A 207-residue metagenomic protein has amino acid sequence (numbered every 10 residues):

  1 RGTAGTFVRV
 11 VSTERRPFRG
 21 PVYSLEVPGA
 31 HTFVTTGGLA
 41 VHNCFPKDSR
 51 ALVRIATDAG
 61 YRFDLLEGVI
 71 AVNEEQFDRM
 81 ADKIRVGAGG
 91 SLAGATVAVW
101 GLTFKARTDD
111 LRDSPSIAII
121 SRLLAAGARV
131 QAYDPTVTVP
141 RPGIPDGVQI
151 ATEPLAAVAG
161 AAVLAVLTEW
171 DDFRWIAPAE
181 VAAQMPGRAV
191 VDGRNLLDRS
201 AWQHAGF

Functional and structural regions predicted by a protein language model:
R1-N43: Autoprocessing domains of the Hint superfamily
C44-F207: Structural/interface elements that position substrates and couple domains in central-metabolism enzymes
